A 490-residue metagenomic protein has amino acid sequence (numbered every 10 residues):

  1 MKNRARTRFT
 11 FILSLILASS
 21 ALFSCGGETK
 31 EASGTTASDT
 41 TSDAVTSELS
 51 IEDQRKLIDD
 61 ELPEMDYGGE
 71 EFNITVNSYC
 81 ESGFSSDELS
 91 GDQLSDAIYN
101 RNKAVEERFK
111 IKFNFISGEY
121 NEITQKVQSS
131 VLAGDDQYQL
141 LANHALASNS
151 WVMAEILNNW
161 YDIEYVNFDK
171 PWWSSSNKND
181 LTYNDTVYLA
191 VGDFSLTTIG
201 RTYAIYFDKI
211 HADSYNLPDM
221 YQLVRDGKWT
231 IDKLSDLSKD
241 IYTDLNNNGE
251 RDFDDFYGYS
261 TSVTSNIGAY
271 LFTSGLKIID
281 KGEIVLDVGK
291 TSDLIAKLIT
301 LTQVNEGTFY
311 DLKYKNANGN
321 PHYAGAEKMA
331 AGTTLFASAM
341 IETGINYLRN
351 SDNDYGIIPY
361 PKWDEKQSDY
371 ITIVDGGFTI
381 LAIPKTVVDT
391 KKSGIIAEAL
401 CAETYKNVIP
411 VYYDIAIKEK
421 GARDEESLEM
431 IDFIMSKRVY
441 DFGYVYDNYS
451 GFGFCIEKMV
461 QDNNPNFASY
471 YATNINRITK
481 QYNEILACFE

Functional and structural regions predicted by a protein language model:
S20-S24: C-terminal motif of bacterial Sec signal peptides marking the signal peptidase cleavage site
T75, D135-L141, A145, Y183-I205 (+2 more regions): Extracytoplasmic/periplasmic solute-binding protein
F84-K110, I210: Short, polar/charged alpha-helical segment
R108-T182: Extracytoplasmic "Venus flytrap"/periplasmic binding protein-like
Y165-W173, V224, D252, L276-D293 (+1 more regions): Short, solvent-exposed loop/beta-turn-alpha elements that line the ligand-binding surface or hinge of extracytoplasmic
S235-S238, K277-N318: Glycine-centered hinge/linker elements that transmit conformational signals in sensory and ligand-binding systems
L348-I417: Extracytoplasmic/periplasmic substrate-recognition and gating elements
K385-G394, A402-E490: Conserved C-terminal helix/tail region of periplasmic/extracytoplasmic solute-binding proteins
